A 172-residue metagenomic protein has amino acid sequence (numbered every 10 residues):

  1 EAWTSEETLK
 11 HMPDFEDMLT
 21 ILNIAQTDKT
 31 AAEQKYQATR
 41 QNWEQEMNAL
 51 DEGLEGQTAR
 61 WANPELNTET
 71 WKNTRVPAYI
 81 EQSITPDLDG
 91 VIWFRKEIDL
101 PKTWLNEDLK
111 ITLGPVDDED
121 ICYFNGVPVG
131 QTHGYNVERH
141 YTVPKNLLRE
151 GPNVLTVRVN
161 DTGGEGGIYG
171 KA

Functional and structural regions predicted by a protein language model:
E1-Y79, Y135, K145-A172: An acidic-aromatic loop/edge-strand motif
R60-W61, W71, I98, T103-G126 (+1 more regions): Aromatic-lined ligand-binding clefts that engage carbohydrates, nucleic acids, or primary amines
N67, I92-F94, D118, V137 (+1 more regions): Residues that flank catalytic or metal-binding motifs in active/ligand-binding sites
A78-I84, D89-I92: Alpha/beta-hydrolase fold catalytic core
Q82-I84, D117, Y123-Y141: Solvent-exposed beta-strand/loop surfaces of large extracellular or lumenal domains
D87-D89, W104-L105, G134-N136, L148-E150: Surface-exposed coil/turn segments at beta-strand junctions on protein surfaces, enriched
L88-P101, R139-Y141: Short beta-strands within extracellular/lumenal beta-sheet-rich domains
V91, L113-P115, G134: Short solvent-exposed loop/turn micro-motifs enriched in small/polar/acidic residues
